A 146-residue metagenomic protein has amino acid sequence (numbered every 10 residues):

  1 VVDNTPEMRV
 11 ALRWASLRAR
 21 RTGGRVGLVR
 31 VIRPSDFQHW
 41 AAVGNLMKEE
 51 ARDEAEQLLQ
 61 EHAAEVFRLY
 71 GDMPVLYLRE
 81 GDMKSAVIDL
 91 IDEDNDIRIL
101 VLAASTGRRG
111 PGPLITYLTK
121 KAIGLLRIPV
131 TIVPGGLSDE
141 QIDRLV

Functional and structural regions predicted by a protein language model:
V1-A42, L125-L126: Small/aliphatic-rich secondary-structure junction motif
V10-W14, D89-L90, L118: A short acidic, amphipathic alpha-helical/loop segment
W14, E50-H62, A86: Short, solvent-exposed amphipathic alpha-helices that sit in or adjacent to ligand/effector-binding or catalytic
A19, V66-F67, A122-I123: A generic structural signal for well-ordered alpha-helical segments
G27-V29, V75-R79, T131-V133: General small-molecule cofactor/ligand-binding pocket signal
R30-Q57, E140-V146: Acidic, proline/glycine-rich short linear motifs
F67-L100, E140, V146: Structural beta-alpha unit
V101-G124, L137-D143: Glycine-rich, Arg-bearing micro-motifs that act as flexible, cationic patches
